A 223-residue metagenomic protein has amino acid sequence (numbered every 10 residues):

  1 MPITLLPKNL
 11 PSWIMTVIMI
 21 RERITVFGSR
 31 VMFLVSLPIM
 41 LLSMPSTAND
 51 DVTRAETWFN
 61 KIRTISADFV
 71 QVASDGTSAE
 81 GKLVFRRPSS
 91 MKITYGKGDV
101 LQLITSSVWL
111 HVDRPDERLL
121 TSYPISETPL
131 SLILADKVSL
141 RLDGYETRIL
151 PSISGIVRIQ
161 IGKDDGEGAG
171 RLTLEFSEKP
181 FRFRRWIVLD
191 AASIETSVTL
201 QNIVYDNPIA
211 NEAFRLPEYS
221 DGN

Functional and structural regions predicted by a protein language model:
M32-S43: Bacterial N-terminal signal peptides
S46-D50: Boundary at the C-terminal end of the N-terminal hydrophobic targeting segment
T57-G76: A short, Trp-centered hydrophobic/proline-enriched beta-strand micro-motif
E80-L132, T196-S197: An acidic-aromatic
L140-N223: Gly/Pro-enriched, hydrophobic low-complexity segments that function as extracytoplasmic propeptides/linkers
